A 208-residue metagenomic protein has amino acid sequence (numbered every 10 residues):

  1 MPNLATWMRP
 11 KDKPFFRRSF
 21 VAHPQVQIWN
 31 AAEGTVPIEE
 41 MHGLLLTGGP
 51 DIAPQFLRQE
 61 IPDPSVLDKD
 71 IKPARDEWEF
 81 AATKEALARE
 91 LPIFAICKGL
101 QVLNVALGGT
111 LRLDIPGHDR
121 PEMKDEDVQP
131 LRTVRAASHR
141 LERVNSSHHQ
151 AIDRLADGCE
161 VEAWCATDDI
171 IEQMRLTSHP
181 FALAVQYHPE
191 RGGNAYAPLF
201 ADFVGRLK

Functional and structural regions predicted by a protein language model:
M1-K98, N104-A137, R143, D153-S178 (+1 more regions): N-terminal beta1-alpha1 cap of cysteine-dependent amidohydrolase-like domains
S146-H149: A glycine-rich beta-turn/hairpin centered on an aromatic-Pro dipeptide
A182-Y187: Active-site-proximal beta-strand elements of phosphoester/diester hydrolases
